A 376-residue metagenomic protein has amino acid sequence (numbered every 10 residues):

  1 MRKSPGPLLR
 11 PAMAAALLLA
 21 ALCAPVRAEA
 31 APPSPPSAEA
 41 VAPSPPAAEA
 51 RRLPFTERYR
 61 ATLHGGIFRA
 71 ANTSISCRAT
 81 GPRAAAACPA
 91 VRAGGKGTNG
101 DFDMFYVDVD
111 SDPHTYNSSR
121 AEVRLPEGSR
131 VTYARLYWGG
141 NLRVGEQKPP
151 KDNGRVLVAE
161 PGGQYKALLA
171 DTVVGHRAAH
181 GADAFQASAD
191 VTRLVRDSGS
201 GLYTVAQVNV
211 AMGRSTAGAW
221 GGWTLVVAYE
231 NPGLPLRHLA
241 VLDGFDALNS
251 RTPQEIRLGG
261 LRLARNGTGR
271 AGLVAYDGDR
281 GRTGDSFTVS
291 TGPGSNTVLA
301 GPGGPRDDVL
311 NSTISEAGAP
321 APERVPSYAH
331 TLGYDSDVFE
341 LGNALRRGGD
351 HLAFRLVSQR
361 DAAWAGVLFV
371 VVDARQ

Functional and structural regions predicted by a protein language model:
R2-M13, L19-Q376: Disulfide-rich extracellular domains of secreted proteins
